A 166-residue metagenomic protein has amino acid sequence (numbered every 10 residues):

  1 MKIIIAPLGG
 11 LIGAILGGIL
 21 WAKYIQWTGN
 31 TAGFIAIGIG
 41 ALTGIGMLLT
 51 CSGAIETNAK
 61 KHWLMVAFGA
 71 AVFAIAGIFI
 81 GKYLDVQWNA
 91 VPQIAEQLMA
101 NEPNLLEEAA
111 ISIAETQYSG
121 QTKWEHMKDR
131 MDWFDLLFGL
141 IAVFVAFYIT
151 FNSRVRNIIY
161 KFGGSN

Functional and structural regions predicted by a protein language model:
M1-T43: Transmembrane alpha-helical insertion/packing segments
L42, L48-N166: Core subunits and conserved enzymes of cellular information-processing and envelope-translocation systems across
